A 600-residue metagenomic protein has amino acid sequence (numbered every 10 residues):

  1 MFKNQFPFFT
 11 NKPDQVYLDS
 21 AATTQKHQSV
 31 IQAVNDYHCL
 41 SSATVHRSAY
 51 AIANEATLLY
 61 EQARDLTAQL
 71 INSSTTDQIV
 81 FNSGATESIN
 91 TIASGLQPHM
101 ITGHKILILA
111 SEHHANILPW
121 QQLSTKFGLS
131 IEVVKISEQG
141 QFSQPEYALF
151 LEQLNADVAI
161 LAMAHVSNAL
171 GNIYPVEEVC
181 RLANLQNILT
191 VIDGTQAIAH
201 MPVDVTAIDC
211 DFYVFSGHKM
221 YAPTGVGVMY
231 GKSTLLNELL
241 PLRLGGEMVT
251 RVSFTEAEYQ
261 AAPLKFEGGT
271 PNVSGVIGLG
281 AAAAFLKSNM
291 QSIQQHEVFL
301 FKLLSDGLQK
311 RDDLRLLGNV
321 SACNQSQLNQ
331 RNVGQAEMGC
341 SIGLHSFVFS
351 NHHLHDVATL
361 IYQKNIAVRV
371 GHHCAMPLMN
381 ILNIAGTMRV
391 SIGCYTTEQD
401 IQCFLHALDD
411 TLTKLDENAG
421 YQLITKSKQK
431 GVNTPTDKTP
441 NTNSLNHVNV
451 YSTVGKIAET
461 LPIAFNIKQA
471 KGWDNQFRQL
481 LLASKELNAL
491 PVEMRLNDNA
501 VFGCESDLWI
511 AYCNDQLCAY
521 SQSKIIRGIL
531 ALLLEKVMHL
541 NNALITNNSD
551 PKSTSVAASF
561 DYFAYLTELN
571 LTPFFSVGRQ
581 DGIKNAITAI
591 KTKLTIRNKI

Functional and structural regions predicted by a protein language model:
M1-S452: Pyridoxal 5′-phosphate
T57-L58, H114-A115, T250-R251, F299-D306 (+1 more regions): Short, mixed-charge aromatic SLiMs
K265-G268, N514-K524, L571-V577: A short glycine/serine-rich beta->alpha loop
V450-M494: Extended low-complexity intrinsically disordered regions
L490-C513: Structured beta-strand/loop patches that form or line metal/cofactor-binding pockets in enzymes
S521, D561, L569-I600: C-terminal binding/interaction regions
Q522-I525, L532-L534: Feature captures hydrophobic
L530-N541: Alpha-helical support elements that line or immediately flank enzyme active sites and cofactor-binding pockets
